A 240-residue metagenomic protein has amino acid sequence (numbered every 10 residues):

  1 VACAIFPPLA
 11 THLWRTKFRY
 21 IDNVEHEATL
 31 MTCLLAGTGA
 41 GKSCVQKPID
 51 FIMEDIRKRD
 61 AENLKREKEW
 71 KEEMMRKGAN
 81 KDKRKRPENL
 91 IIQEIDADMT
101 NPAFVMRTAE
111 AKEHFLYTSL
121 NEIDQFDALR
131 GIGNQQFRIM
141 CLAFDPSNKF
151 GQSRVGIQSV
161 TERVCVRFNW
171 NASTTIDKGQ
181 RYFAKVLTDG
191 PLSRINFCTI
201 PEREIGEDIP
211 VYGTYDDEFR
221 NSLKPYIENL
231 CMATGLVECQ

Functional and structural regions predicted by a protein language model:
V1-Q240: Phosphate-handling catalytic cores of nucleic-acid transaction enzymes
